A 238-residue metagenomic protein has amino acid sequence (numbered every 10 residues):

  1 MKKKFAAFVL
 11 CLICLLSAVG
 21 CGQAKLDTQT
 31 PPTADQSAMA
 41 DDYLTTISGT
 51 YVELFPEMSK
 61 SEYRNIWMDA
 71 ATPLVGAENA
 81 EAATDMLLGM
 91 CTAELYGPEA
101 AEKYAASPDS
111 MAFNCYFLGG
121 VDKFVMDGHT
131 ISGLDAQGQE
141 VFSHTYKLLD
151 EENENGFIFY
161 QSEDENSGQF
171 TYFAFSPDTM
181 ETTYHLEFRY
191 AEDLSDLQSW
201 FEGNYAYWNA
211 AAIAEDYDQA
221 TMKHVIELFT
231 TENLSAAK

Functional and structural regions predicted by a protein language model:
M1-L10: Positively charged n-region of N-terminal signal peptides that target proteins for export
L16-G20: C-terminal motif of bacterial Sec signal peptides marking the signal peptidase cleavage site
G22-K25: Bacterial signal peptide processing site
D27-A34: Low-complexity, Pro/Thr/Ser/Glu-rich flexible segments characteristic of extracytoplasmic/periplasmic regions
P32, A105-K238: Calycin-type beta-barrel ligand-binding domains and close structural analogs
A34-V52: N-terminal helix-cap/turn-to-beta initiation motif at the start of protein domains
F55-T92: Internal, charge-rich low-complexity segments
G89-M90, Y96-A101: Long amphipathic alpha-helical protein-interaction segments
